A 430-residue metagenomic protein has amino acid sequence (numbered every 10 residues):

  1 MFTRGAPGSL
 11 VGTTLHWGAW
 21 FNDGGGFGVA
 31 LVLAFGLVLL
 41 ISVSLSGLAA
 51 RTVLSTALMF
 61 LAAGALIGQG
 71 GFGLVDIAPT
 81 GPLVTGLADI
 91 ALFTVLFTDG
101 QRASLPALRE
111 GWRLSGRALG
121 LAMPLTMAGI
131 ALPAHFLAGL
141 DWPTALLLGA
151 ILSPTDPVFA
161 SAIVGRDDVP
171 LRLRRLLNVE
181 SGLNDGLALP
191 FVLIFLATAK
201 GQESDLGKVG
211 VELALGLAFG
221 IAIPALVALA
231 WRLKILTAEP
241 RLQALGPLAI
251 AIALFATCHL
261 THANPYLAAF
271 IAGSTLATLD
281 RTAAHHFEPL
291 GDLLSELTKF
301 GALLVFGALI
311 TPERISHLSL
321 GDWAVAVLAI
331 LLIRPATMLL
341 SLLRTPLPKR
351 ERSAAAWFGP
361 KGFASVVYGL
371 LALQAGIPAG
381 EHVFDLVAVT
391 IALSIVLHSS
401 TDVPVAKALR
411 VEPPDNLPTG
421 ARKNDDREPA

Functional and structural regions predicted by a protein language model:
F2-A430: Transmembrane helical cores of multi-pass secondary ion antiporters/exchangers
